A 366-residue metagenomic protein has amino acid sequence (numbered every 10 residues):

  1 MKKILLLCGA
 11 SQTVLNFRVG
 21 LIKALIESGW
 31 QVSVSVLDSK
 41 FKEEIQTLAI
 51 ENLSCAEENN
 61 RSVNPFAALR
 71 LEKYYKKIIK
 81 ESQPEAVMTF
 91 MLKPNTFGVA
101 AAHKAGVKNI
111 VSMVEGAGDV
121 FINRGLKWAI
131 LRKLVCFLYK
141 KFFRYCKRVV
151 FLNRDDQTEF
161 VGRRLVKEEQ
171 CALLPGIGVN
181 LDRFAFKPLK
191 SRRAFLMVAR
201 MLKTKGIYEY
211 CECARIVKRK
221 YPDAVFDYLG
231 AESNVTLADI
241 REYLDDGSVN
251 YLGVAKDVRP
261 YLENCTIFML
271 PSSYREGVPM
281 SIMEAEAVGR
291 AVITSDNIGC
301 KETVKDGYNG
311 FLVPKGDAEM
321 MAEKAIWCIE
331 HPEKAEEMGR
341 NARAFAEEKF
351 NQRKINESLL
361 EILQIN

Functional and structural regions predicted by a protein language model:
L15-G20, R193, M197-I216, E319: A conserved mid-protein helix/loop that constitutes part of the nucleotide-sugar donor-binding site
S54-C55, C136-A185: Donor nucleotide-sugar binding/catalytic pocket of nucleotide-sugar-dependent glycosyltransferases
T89-N95, V114: Short His-centered aromatic/hydrophobic patch
L237-A255: Nucleotide-activated donor-binding/catalytic signature segment of Leloir-type glycosyltransferases, i.e., the conserved
E263-G277, R290: Acidic donor-binding loop of glycosyltransferase active sites
A291-T294, V304: Short hydrophobic beta-strand element within catalytic cores of glycosyltransferases and related nucleotide-activated
D306-G307, F311-A318, W327-P332: Conserved acidic donor-binding segment of nucleotide-sugar-dependent glycosyltransferases
M320, W327, K334-K349, I355-E361: A short, well-ordered alpha-helix in the C-terminal region of glycosyltransferases
